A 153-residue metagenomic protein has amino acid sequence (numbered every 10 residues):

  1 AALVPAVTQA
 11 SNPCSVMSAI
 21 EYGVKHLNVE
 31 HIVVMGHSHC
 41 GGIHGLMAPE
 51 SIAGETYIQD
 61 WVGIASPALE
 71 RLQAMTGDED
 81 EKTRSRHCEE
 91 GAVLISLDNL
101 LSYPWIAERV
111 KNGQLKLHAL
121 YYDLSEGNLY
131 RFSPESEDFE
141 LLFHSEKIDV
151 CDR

Functional and structural regions predicted by a protein language model:
A2-E30, G41-R153: Divalent-metal-activated hydrolytic enzyme cores
V34: Conserved functional hotspot residues or short segments at active or partner-binding sites across diverse domains
